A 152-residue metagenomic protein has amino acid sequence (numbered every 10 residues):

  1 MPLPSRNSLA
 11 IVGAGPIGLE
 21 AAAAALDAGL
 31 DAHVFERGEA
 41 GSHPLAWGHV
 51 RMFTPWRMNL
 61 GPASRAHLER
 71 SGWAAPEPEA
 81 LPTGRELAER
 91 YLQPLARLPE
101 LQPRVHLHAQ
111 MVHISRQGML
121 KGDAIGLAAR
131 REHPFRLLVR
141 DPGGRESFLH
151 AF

Functional and structural regions predicted by a protein language model:
P2-P4, F148: Short, flexible hinge/linker loops that cap or flank conserved catalytic cores
R6-V34: N-terminal Rossmann-like FAD-binding beta1-loop-alpha1 element of flavoenzymes
G18, G41, F53, I114 (+1 more regions): Flexible, glycine-rich phosphate/dinucleotide-binding loops and adjacent beta-alpha linkers at cofactor/substrate
A25, W47-V50, L120-G122: Short, glycine/charged-enriched secondary-structure capping and boundary segments
E39-R90: Glycine-rich active-site loop/strand segments that organize a redox cofactor
A74-F152: Feature captures the FAD/FMN-dependent oxidoreductase FAD-binding
